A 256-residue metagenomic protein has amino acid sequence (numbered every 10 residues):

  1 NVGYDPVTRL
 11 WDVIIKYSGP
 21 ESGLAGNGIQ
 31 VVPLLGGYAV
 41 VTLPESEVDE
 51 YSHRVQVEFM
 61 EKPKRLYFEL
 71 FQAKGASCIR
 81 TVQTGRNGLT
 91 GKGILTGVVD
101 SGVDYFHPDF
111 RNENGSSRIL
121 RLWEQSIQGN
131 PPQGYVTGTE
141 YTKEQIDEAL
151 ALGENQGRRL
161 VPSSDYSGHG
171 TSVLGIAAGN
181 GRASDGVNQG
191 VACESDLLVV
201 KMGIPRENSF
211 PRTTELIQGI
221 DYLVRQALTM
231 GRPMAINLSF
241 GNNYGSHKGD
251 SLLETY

Functional and structural regions predicted by a protein language model:
N1-Y17: Short glycine-/aliphatic-rich beta-strand segments at the starts of folded cytosolic domains
Y17-L95, Y105-R118: Autoinhibitory propeptides
G19, E45, K64, V103 (+3 more regions): Short, flexible loop/turn elements at secondary-structure junctions
L24-A25, I29, A183-D185, Q226 (+1 more regions): Secondary-structure-rich domain cores
D49, T171-G175, Q218-D221, T255: Solvent-exposed, polar/charged alpha-helical surfaces in well-ordered, non-transmembrane soluble domains, broadly
T84-T214, G231-A235: Subtilisin-like serine protease catalytic core
I204-Y256: Substrate-binding/access-modulating region of protease and related hydrolase catalytic domains
